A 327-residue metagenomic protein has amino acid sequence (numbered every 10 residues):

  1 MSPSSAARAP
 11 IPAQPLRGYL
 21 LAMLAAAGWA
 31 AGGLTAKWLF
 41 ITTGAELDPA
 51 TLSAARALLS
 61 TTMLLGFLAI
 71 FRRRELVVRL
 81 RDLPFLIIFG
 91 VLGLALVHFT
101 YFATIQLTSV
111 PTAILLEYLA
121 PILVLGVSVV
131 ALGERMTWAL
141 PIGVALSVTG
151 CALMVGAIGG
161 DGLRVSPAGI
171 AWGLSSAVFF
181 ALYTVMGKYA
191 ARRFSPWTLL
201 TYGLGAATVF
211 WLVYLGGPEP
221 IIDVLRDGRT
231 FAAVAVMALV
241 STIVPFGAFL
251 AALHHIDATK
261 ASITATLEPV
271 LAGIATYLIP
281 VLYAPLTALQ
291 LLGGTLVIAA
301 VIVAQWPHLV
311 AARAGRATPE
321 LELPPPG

Functional and structural regions predicted by a protein language model:
M1-A54, G162-Y189, F210, A233 (+1 more regions): Glycine-/small-residue-enriched transmembrane alpha-helix faces in small-molecule transporters and effluxers
S2, A36, A45-L96, L123 (+5 more regions): Transmembrane alpha-helices of multi-pass small-molecule transport proteins
S2-R8, A57, G156-A157, T230-A232 (+1 more regions): C-terminal-most transmembrane helix of multi-pass membrane proteins
R17-A25, R74-T100, A168-S176, D223-V244 (+3 more regions): Loop-to-transmembrane-helix transition segments
A26, A54-A55, L94, H98 (+4 more regions): Helix-helix packing/entry segments at the starts of transmembrane helices
G28-G33, A69-P111, E117, L153 (+1 more regions): Specific transmembrane alpha-helical segments of multi-pass solute transporters/efflux pumps, especially DMT/EamA
L59-M63, L116-V130, A145, A206-F210 (+3 more regions): Alpha-helical transmembrane segments of compact multi-pass small-molecule transporters, enriched in specific families
E117, V130-L153, L163-G169, L278-A300: Loop-to-transmembrane alpha-helix entry segments
